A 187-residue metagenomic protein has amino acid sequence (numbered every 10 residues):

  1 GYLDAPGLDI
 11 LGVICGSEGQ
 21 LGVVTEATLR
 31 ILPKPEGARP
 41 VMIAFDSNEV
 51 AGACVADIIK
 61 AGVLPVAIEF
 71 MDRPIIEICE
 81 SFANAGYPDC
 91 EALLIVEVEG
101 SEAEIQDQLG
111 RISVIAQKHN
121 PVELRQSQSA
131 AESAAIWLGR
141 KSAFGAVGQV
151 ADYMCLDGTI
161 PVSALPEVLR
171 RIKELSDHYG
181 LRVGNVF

Functional and structural regions predicted by a protein language model:
G1-E69: FAD-binding subdomain of flavoenzyme oxidoreductases
I14, T28, M71-P74, E99 (+1 more regions): Anionic group-transfer/hydrolysis microenvironments
G16-E18, E26-L32, I76-G86, A92-L94: Amphipathic repeat-derived elements
S17-E18, D46, R73-I76, V98-G100 (+1 more regions): Short C-terminal domain-edge/linker segments immediately following a structured domain
I31-P33, E49-A51, P74-I78, E102-I105: Flexible loop/turn segments at secondary-structure boundaries
P40-A44, A92-E99, L156-G158: Short cationic amphipathic helices and targeting signals
D46-V50, V98-I105, P161-L165: Helix N-cap motif at beta-to-alpha junctions
M71-R73, E80-L93, I105-F187: Conserved glycine-rich FAD pyrophosphate-binding loop
